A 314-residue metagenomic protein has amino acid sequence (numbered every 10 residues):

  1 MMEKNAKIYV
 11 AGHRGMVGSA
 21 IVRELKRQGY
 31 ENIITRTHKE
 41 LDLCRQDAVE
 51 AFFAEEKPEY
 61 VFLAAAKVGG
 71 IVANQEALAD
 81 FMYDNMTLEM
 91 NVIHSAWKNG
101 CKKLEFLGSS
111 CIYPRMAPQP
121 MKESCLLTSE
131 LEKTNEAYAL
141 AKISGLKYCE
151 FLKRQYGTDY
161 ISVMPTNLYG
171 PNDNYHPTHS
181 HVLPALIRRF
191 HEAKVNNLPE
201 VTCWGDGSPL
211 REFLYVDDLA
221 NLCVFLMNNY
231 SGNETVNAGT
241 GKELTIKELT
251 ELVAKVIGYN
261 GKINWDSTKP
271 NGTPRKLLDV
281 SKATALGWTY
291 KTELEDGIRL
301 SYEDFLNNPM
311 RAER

Functional and structural regions predicted by a protein language model:
K4, M90-N135: Conserved Rossmann-fold NAD(P)-dependent oxidoreductase catalytic core, especially the SDR/UDP-sugar
A11, R36, V61-K67, L104-S110 (+1 more regions): SDR active-site strand-loop-helix element
A11-M16, A20-Q28, E192-R314: C-terminal substrate-binding subdomain of Rossmann-fold SDR/epimerase-dehydratase oxidoreductases
K26-A51: Adenosine-cofactor binding site in Rossmann-like domains, unifying the SAM/SAH pocket of S-adenosylmethionine-dependent
C44, S110-Y113, L168-G170, V182-L183 (+1 more regions): Conserved sequence/active-site signature of Rossmann-fold short-chain dehydrogenase/reductase
Q46-M86, S95-K98: NAD(P)H-binding glycine-rich loop region in Rossmannoid oxidoreductase-like domains and their noncatalytic homologs
G108-S109, L146-N174, P184-I187, V195-C203: Conserved beta-loop-beta element that borders a ligand/cofactor-binding pocket
A137, A141-S144: Active-site helix of classical SDR
